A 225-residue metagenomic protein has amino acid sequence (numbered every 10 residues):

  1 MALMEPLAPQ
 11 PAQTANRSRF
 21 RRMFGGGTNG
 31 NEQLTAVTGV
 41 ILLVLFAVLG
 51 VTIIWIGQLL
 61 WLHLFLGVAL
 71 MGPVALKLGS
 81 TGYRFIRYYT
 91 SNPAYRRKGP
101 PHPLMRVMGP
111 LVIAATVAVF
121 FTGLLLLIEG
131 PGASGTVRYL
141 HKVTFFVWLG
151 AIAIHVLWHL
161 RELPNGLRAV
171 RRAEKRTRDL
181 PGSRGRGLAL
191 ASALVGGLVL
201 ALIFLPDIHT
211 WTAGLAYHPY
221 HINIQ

Functional and structural regions predicted by a protein language model:
M1-Q225: Membrane-embedded alpha-helical bundles that constitute the cytochrome b-like, heme-associated redox core of multi-pass
